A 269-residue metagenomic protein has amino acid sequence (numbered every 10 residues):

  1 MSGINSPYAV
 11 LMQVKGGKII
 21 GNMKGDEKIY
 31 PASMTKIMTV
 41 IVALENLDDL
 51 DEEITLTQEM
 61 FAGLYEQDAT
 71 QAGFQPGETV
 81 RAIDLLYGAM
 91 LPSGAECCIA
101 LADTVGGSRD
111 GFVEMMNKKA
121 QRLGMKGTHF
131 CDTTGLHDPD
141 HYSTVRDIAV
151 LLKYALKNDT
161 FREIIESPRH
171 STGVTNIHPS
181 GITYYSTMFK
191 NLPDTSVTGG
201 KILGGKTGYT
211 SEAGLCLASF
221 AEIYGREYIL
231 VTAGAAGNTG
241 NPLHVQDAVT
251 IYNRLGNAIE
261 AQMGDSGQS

Functional and structural regions predicted by a protein language model:
M1-R146, A155-D159, I223: Active-site-adjacent loops and short helices of periplasmic peptidoglycan-processing enzymes
M125-H129, H137-S269: Domain-terminus/edge residues, biased toward the C-terminal soluble/receptor-binding domains of extracytoplasmic
